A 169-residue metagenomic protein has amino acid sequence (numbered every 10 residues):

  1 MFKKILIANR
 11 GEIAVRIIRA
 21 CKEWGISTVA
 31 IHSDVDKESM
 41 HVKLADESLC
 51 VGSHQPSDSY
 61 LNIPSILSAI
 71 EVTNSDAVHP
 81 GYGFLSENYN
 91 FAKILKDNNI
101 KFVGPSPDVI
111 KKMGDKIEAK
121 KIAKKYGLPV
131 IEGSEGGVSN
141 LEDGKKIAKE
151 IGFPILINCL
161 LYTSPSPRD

Functional and structural regions predicted by a protein language model:
M1-S164: N-terminal beta-alpha lobe that positions the nucleotide/phosphoryl donor in ATP/NTP-coupled carboxylate activation
P165-D169: A short, hydrophobic C-terminal helix/tail in secreted or cell-surface proteins
